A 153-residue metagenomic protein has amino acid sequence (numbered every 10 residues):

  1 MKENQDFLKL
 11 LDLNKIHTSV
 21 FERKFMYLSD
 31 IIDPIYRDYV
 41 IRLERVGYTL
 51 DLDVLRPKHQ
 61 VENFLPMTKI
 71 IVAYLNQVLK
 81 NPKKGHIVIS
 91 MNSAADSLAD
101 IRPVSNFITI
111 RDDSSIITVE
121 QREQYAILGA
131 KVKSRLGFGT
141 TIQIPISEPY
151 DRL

Functional and structural regions predicted by a protein language model:
K15-M26, Q60-E62: Short flexible loop/turn segments at helix-to-beta-strand junctions within the C-terminal catalytic HATPase_c
E22-R37: A conserved beta-strand-to-alpha-helix junction within the catalytic ATP-binding
E44, T49-K58, A94: Conserved catalytic submotifs in the C-terminal HATPase_c
E44-R45, L79-M91, S134-R135: Short connector loops in the HATPase_c
F64-H86: Conserved ATP-binding N-box helix of the HATPase_c
H86-V104: Short beta-strand/loop element within the Bergerat-fold HATPase_c
D100-G129: Glycine-rich/acidic phosphate-handling loop/turn and adjacent ATP-lid/helix of nucleotide-binding kinase/ATPase domains
V132-L153: C-terminal end segment of the histidine kinase catalytic
